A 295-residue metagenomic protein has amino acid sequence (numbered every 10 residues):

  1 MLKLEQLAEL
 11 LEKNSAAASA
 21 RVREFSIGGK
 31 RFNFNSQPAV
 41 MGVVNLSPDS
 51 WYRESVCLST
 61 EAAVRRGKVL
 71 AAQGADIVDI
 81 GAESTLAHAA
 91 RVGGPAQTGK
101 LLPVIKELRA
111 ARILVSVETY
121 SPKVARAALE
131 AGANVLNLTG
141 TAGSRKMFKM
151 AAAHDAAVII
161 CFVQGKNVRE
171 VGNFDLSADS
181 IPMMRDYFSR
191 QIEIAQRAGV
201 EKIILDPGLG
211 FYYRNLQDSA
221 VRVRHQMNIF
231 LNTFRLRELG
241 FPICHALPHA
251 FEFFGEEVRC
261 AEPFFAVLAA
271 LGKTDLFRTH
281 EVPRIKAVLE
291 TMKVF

Functional and structural regions predicted by a protein language model:
M1-P48, Q196, E290: N-terminal amphipathic alpha-helix/helix-capping segment at the start of soluble metabolic enzymes
I27, Y52-E61, R65, T85-P103 (+5 more regions): Active-site-adjacent loop and "lid" segments of alpha/beta metabolic enzymes
A39-V43, D76-D79, L114-S116, N134-V135 (+4 more regions): Structural preference for beta-strand elements that scaffold enzyme active sites
S47, Y120-S121: A generic "binding-loop/recognition-motif" signal
P48-C57, A75-A82, I203, L209: Glycine/serine-rich anion-binding loops at beta->alpha junctions that coordinate negatively charged ligand groups
R65-G81, A269: Catalytic domains of carbohydrate-active enzymes, especially glycoside hydrolases
L108-I113, R197-V200, E238-L239: Short helix-capping segments at alpha-helix termini
